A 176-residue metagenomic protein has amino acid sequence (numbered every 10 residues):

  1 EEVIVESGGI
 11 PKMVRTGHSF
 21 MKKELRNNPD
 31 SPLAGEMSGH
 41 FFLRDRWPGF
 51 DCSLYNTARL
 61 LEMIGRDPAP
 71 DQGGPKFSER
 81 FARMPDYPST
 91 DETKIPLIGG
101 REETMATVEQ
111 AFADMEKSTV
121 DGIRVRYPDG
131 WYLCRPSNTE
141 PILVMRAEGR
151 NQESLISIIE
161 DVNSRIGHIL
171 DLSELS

Functional and structural regions predicted by a protein language model:
E1-R146, Q152-S176: Phosphate-binding and adjacent anionic-ligand microenvironments
